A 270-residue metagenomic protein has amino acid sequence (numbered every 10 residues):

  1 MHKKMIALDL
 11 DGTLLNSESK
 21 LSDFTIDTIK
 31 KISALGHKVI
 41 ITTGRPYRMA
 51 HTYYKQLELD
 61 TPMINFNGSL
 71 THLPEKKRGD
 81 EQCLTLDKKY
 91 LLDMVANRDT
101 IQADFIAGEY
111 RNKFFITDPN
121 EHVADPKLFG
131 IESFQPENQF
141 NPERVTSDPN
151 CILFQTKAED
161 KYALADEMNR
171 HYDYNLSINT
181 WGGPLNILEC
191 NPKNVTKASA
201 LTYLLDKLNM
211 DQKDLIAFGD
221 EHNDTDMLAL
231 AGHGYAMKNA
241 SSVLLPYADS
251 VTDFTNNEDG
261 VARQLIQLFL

Functional and structural regions predicted by a protein language model:
M1-L8, D27-K30: Non-catalytic pre-domain segments flanking phosphatase-related domains
M1-M5, S22, L188-L270: Mg2+-dependent phosphoryl-transfer enzymes with acidic/Ser/Thr/Gly-rich catalytic loops
S19-G36, C83-Y90, G130, F134 (+2 more regions): Short, acidic loop-to-helix structural element flanking the phosphoryl-transfer center in phosphate-processing enzymes
L21-V123: Active-site phosphate-binding/coordination module
G36-I40, L59-T61, N150-C151, K213-D214 (+2 more regions): Short active-site oxyanion
L57-L59, N67, H171-Y172, L230-A231 (+1 more regions): Short, structured coil segments at secondary-structure junctions
A103-F105, E109-F218, H222: Conserved acidic, metal-coordinating active-site core of Asp-based, Mg2+-dependent phosphoryl-transfer enzymes
